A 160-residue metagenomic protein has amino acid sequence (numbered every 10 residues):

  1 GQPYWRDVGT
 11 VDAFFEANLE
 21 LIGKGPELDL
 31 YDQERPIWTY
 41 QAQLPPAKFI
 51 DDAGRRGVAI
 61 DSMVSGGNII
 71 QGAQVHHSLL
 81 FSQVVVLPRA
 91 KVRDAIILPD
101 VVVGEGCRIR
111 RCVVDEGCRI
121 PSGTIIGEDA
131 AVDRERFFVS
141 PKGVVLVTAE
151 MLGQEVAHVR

Functional and structural regions predicted by a protein language model:
G1-R160: Left-handed beta-helix
